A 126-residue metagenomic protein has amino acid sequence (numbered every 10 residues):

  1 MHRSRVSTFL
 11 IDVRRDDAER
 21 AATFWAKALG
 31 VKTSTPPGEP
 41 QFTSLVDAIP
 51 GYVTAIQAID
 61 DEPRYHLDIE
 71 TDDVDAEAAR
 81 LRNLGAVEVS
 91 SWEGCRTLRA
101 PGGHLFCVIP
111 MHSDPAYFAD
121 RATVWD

Functional and structural regions predicted by a protein language model:
M1-A22, Y65, I69, H112-D126: N-terminal beta-strand motif that seeds the catalytic metal site of vicinal oxygen chelate
M1-G51, A76-E77, V89: Core segments of cupin and vicinal oxygen chelate
F9-I11, I56, L81, A86 (+1 more regions): Hydrophobic beta-strand residues in large extracellular and virion-surface proteins
R15, I49, E62, L67-L105: Vicinal oxygen chelate
W25-A28, L81-G85, V124-W125: Alpha-helix boundary/capping residues
L29-Y65, L105-P115: Conserved short beta-strand elements that form part of the metal-binding/catalytic scaffold of enzyme active sites
K32-P37, I69-E70, A79-R82, S91-C95 (+2 more regions): Glycine-rich loops and low-complexity Gly/Arg-rich segments that provide flexible linkers or classic glycine-based
G103-C107, W125-D126: Short low-complexity, flexible loop/linker segments enriched in glycine and/or proline with clustered acidic
